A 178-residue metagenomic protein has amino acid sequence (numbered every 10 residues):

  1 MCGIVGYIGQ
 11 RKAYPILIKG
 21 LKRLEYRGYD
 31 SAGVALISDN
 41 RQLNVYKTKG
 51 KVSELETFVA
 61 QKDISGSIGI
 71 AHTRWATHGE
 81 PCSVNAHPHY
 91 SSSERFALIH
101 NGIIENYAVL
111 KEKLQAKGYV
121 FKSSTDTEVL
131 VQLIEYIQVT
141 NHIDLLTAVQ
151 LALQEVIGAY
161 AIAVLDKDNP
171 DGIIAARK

Functional and structural regions predicted by a protein language model:
M1-K178: Conserved short alpha-helical segments that host acidic/polar catalytic motifs at enzyme active sites
